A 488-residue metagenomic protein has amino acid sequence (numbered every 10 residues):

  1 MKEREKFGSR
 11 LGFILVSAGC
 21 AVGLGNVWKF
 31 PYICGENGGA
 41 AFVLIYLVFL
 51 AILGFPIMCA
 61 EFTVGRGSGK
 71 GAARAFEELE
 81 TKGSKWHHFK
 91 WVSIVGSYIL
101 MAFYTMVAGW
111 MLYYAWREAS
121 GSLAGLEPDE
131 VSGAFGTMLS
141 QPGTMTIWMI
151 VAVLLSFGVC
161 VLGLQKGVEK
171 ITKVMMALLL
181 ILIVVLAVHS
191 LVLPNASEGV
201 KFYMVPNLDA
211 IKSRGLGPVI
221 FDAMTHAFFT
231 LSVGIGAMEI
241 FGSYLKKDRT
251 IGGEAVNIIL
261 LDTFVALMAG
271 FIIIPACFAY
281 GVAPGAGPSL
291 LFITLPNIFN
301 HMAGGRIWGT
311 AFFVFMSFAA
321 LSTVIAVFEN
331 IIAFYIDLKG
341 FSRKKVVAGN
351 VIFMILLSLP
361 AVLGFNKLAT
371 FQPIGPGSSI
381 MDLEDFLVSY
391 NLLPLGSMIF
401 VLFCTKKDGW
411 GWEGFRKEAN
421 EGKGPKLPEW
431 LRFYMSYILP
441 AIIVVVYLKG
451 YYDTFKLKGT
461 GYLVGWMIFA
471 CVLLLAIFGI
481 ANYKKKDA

Functional and structural regions predicted by a protein language model:
M1-W28, I57-F62, R66-W91, K246-T250 (+1 more regions): Membrane-interface "cap" regions at the ends of multi-pass membrane proteins
K2-F7, E169, K173-L321, I325 (+3 more regions): Membrane-embedded translocation segments of transport machinery
E3-E5, I33-N37, G67-V92, T105-Q165 (+5 more regions): Inter-helical loop and helix-membrane interface segments of multi-pass membrane transporters/permeases
K6-S17, F42-I45, S84-Y98, T146-A152 (+6 more regions): Select transmembrane alpha-helical segments in multipass membrane proteins
L11-F49, E198, G236-G242, G253-V256 (+3 more regions): Transmembrane helix-boundary motif of multi-pass solute transporters/channels
I33-N37, K85-M101, G136-S140, V151-M175 (+4 more regions): Membrane-water interface regions at transmembrane-helix termini and the short interhelical loops of multi-pass membrane
R74, A108-S140, Y244-D248, G253 (+5 more regions): Helix-loop-helix connectors at the membrane interface of multi-pass transporters/channels
H88-G96, F341-V351, D385-Y447, G459-V464 (+1 more regions): C-terminal membrane-solvent junction of multi-pass transporters and transport-like membrane proteins
